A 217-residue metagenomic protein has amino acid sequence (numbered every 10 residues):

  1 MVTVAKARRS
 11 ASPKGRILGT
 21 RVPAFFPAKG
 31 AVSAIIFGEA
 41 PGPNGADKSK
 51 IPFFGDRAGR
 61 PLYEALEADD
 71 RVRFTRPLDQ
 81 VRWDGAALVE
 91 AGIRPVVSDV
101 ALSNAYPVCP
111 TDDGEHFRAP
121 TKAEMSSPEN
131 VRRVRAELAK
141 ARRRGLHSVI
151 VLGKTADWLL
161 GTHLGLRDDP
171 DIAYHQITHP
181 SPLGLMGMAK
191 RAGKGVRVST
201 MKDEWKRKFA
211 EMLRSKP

Functional and structural regions predicted by a protein language model:
M1-S148, T155-L164, I172, P182-M186 (+1 more regions): A polyanion-binding, active-site-adjacent surface
D69-R73, R167, M212-K216: Solvent-exposed amphipathic alpha-helical surface segments
D169-H179: Short hydrophobic/aromatic-enriched beta-strand-loop microsegments
A192-S215: A polyampholytic, Gly/Pro-enriched intrinsically disordered region
